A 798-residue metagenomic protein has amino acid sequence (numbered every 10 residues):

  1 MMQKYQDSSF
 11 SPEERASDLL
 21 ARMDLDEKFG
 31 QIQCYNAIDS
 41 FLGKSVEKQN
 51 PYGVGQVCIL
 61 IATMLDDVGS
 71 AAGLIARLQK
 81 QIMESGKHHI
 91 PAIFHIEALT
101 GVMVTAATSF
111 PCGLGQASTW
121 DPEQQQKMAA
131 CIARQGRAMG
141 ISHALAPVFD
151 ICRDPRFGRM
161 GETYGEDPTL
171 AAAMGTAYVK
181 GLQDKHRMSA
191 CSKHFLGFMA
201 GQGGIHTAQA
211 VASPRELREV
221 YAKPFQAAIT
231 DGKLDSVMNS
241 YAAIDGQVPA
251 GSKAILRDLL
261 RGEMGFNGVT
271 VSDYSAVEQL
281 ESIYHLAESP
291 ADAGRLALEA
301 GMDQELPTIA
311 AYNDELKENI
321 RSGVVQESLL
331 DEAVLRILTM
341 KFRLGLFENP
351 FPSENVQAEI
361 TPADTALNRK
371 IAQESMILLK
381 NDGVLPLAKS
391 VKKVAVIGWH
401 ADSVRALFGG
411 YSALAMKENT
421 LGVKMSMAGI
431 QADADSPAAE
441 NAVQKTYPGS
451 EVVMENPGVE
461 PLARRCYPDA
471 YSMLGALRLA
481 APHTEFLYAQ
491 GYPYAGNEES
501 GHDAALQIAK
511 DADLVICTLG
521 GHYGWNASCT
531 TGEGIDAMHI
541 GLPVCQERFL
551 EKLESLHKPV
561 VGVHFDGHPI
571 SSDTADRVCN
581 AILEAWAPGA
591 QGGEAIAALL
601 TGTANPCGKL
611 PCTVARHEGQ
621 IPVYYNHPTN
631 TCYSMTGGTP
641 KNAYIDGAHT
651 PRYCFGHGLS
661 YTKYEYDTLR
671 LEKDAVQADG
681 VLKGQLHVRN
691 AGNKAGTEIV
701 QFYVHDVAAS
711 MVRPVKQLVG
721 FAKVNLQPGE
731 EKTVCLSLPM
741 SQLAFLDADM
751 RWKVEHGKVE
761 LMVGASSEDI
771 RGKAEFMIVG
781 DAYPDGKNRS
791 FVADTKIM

Functional and structural regions predicted by a protein language model:
M1-A744, H756-V763, S767-E768, P784 (+2 more regions): Glycoside hydrolase catalytic-domain context in secreted enzymes
D747-D749: Flexible, membrane-facing loop/turn or short amphipathic-helix motifs that contact lipid bilayers or gate lipid-binding
W752-K753: Surface-exposed, short loops/turns at beta-strand junctions within beta-sandwich domains
D769-D785: Short beta-strand elements
